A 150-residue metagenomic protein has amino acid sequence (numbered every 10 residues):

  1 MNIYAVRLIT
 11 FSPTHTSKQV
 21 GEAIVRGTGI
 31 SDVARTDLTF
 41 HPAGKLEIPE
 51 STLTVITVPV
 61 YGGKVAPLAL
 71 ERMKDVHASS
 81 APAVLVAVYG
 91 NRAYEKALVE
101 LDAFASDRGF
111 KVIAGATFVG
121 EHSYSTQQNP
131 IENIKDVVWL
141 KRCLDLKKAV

Functional and structural regions predicted by a protein language model:
M1-R7, S12-V150: FMN-binding flavodoxin-like domain, especially the glycine-rich phosphate-binding loop
